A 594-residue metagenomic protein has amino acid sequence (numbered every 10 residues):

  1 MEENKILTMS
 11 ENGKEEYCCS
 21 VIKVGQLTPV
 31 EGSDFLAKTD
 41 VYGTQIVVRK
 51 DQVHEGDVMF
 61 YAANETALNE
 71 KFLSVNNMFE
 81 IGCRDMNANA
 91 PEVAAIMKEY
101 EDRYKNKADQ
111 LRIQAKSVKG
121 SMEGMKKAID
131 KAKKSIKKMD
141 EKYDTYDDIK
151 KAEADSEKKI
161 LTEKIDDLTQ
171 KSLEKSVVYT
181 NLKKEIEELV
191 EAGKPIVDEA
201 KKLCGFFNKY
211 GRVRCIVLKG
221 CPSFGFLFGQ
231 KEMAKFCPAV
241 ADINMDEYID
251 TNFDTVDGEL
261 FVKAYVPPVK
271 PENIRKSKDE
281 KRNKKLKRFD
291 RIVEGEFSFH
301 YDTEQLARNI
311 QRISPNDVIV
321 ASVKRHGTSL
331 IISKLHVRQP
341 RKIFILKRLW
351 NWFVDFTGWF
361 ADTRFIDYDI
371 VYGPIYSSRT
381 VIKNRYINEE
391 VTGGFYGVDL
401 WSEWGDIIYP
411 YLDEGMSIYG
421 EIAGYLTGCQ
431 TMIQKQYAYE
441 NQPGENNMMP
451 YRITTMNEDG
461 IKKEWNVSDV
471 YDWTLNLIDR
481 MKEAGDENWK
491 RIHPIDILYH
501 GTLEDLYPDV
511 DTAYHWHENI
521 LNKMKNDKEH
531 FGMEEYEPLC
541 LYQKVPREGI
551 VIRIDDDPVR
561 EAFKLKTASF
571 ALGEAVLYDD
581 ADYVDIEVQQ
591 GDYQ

Functional and structural regions predicted by a protein language model:
E2-K116, K126-E141, D148-Q594: Core nucleotide-handling region used for phosphoryl-transfer chemistry
